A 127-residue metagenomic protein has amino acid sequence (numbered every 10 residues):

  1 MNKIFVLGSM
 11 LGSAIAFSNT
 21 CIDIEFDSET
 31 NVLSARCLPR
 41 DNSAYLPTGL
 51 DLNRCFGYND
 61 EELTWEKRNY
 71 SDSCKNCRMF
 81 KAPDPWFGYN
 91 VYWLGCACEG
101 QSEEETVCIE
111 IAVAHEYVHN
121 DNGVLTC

Functional and structural regions predicted by a protein language model:
M1-A16: Fungal secretory targeting signals
A16-C127: A structural motif
